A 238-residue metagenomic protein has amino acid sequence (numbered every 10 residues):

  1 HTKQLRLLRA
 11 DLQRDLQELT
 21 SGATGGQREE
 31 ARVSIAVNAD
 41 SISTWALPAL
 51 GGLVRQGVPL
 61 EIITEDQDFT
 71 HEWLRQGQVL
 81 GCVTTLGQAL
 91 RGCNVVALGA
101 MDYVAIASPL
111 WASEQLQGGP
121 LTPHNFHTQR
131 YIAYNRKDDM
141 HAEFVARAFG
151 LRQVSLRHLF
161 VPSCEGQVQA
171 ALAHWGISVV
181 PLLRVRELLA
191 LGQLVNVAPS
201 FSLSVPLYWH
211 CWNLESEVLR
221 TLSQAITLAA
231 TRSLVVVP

Functional and structural regions predicted by a protein language model:
H1-D15, A23: Basic, amphipathic "hinge/linker" alpha-helix immediately C-terminal to the N-terminal HTH DNA-binding motif
T24-V33, N125-T128: Immediate post-signal peptide segment of exported/extracytoplasmic ligand-binding proteins
R28-R91: Central regulatory/effector-binding core of bacterial HTH transcription factors
W45, A198-P238: A late-sequence structural motif
D66, P162-S163, P181: Short loop/turn segments at beta->alpha junctions
F69-H71, G166-V168, V185: Short, hydrophobic alpha-helical packing/hinge segments within bilobed ligand-binding/sensory domains
L86-G87, P109, L182-R184: Short secondary-structure boundary segments
N94-W175, A190-S202, R232-P238: C-terminal regulatory
